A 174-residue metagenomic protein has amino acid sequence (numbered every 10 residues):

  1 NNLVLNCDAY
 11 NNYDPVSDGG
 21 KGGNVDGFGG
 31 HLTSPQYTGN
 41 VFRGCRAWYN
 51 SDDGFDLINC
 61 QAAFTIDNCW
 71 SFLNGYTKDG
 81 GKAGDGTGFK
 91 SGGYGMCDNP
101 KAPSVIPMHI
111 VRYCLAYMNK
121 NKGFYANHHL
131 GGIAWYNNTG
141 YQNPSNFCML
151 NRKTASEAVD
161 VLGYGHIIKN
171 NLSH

Functional and structural regions predicted by a protein language model:
N1, S17-S34, Y49-I58, D79-P103 (+2 more regions): Extracellular beta-strand/beta-solenoid scaffold signature
N1-V4, Y37, F42, C60-I66 (+7 more regions): Parallel beta-helix/beta-solenoid
L5, Y10, H31, R43 (+14 more regions): Feature marks extracellular polysaccharide-active and adherence modules
D14, Y76: Secretory-pathway/luminal and periplasmic proteins that interact with or process carbohydrate-rich
A63-L73, D79-G84: Acidic, glycine-rich loop-and-beta core segments that form the ion-binding/anion-interacting portion of active sites
